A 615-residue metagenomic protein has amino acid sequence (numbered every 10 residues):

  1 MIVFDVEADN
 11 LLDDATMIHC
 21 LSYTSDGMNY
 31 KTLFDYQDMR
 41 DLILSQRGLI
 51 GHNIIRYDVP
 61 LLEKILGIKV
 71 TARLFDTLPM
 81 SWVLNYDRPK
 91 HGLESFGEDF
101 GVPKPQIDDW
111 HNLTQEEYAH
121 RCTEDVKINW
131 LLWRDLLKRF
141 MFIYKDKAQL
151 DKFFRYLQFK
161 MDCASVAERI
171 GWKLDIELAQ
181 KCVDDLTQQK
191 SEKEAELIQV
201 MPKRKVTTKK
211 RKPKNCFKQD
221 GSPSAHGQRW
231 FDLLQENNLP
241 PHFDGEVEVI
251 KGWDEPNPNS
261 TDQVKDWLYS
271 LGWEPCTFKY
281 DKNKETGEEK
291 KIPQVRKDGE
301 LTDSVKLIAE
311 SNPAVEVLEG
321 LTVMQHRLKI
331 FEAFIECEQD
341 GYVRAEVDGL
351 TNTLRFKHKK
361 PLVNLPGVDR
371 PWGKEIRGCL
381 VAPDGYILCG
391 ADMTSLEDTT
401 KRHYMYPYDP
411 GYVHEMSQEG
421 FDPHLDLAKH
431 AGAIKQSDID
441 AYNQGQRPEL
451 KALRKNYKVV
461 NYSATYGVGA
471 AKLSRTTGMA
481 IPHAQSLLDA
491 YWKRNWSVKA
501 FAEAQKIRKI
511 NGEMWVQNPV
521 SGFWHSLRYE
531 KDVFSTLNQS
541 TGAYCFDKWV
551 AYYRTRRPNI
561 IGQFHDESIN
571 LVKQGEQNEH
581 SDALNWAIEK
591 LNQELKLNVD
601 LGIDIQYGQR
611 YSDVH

Functional and structural regions predicted by a protein language model:
M1-E7, K104, Q115-E117, C122-G373 (+9 more regions): Conserved "right-hand" nucleotidyltransferase catalytic core of DNA-directed polymerases
L12, T16-Y23, G27-Y36, L42-I143 (+2 more regions): Active-site-proximal helix-loop-helix substrate-binding element of RNase H-like nuclease domains
L21, I55-G67, W82, V264-G272 (+1 more regions): Short active-site loop/helix that positions an aromatic residue
S165, V343, D348-T351, A433-F564 (+3 more regions): Conserved catalytic core of nucleic-acid polymerases
E346-G445: Function-dense linear segments that define catalytic or interfacial modules in macromolecule-processing proteins
I569-K573: Short hydrophobic/aromatic beta-strand micro-patches that form the beta-sheet surface supporting nucleotide- or nucleic
H580-I588: Short amphipathic alpha-helices in soluble, non-transmembrane regions that often serve as interface/regulatory elements
Q593-Q606: Conserved short beta-strand edge segments in small beta-sheet-based binding/regulatory domains
